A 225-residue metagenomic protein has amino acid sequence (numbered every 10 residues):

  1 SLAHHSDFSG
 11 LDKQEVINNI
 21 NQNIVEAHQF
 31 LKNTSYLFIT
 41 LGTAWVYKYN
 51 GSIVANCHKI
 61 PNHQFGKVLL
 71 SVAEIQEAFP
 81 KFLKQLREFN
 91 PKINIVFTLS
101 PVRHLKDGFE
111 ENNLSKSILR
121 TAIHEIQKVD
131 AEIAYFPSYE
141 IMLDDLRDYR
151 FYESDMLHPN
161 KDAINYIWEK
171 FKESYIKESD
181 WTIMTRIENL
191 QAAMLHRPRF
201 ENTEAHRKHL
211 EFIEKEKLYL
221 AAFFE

Functional and structural regions predicted by a protein language model:
S1-I39, T43-K48: Conserved SGNH/GDSL esterase-like catalytic core that processes O-acyl groups on lipids and polysaccharides
F8-E15, Q64-I75: The substrate-binding groove and active-site-proximal loops of carbohydrate-active enzymes, especially glycoside
A27-T34, Y47-K48, Q76-I95, K128-E132: Secondary-structure boundary elements
A44, K84-N113, P137-I141, D145 (+1 more regions): Active-site segments of SGNH/GDSL-like serine hydrolases that catalyze O-acetyl group transfer/hydrolysis on lipids
Y49-V72: A solvent-exposed, charged loop/short amphipathic helix patch at secondary-structure junctions
K59-K67, S115-V129, H158-K161: Acidic, His- and aromatic-enriched active-site or binding-groove loops in soluble protein domains that engage sugars
N94-V96, S117-D148, K170, I183-R186: Extracellular serine-dependent O-acyl
S154, K170-E225: Conserved catalytic region of serine esterases and O-acyltransferases that act on ester linkages in lipids
